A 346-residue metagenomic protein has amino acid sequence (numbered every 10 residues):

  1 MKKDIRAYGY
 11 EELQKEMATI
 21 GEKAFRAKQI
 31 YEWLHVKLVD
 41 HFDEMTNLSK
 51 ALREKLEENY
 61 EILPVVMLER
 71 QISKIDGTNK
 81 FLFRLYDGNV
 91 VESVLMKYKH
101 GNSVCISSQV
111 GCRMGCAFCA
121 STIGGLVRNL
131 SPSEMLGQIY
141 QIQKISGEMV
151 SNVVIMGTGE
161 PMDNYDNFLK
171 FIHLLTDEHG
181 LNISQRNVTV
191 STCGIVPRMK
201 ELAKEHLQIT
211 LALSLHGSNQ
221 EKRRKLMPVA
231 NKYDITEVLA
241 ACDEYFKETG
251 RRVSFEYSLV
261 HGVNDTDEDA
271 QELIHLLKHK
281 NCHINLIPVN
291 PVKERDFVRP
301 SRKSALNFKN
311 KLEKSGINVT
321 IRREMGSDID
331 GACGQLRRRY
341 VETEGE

Functional and structural regions predicted by a protein language model:
M1-N89, D243-R252, Y257-E346: Auxiliary Fe-S-binding modules of radical SAM enzymes
S73, S107-S108, S121, S191 (+1 more regions): Short linear Ser/Thr-Pro motifs
V90-L95: A short loop-to-beta-strand scaffold at the N-terminal edge of the catalytic core in hydrolase folds
K97-E134: Canonical Radical SAM [4Fe-4S] cluster-binding loop centered on the CxxxCxxC motif and its immediate flanking residues
T122-N152: Conserved alpha-helical substructure of the radical SAM core
R128, V188-S191, R322: Glycine- and other small-residue-rich loops at beta-strand/loop junctions that grip anionic moieties
Q143-N152, G157-I317: Conserved AdoMet/S-adenosylmethionine-binding subsite of the radical SAM
